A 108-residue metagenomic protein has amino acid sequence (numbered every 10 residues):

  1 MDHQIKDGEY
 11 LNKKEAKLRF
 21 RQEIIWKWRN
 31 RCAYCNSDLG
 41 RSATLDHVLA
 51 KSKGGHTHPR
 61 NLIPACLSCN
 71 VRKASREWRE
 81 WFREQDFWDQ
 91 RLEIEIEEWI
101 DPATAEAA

Functional and structural regions predicted by a protein language model:
M1-R31, Q90, E97-T104: Short, charged surface segments at domain edges that flank catalytic/cofactor-binding sites
I5, S52-K53, F82-D86: Solvent-exposed, flexible loop/coil residues
R21, K51, N70: Generic anion/oxyanion-binding catalytic loop in active/binding sites
Y34-P64, R76-E80: Histidine-centered nuclease catalytic patch
R60-N61, S68-A108: A detector for short metal-coordination/catalytic motifs
